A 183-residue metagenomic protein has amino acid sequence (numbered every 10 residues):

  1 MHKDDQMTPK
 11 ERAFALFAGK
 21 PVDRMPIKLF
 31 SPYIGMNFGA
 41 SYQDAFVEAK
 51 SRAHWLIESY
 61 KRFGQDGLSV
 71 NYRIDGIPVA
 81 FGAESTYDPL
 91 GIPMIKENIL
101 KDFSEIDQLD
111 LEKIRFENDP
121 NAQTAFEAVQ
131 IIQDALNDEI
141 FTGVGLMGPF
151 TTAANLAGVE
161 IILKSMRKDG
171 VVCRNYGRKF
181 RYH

Functional and structural regions predicted by a protein language model:
M1-P93, I131: N-terminal basic, low-complexity leaders that serve as flexible interaction/assembly modules and, when applicable, as
G82-H183: Active-site-proximal, glycine-rich beta->alpha crossover segments in alpha/beta enzymes that shape flexible
